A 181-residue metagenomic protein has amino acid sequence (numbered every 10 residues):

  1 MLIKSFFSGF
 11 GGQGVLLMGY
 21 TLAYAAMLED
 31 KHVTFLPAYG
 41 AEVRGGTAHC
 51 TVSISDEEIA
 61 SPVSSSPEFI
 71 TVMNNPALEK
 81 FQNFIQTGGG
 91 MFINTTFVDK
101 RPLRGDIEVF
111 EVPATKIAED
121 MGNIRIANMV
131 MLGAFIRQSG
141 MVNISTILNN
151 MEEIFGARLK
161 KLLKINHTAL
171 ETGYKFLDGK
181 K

Functional and structural regions predicted by a protein language model:
M1-K181: Active-site cofactor/cluster-binding pocket
